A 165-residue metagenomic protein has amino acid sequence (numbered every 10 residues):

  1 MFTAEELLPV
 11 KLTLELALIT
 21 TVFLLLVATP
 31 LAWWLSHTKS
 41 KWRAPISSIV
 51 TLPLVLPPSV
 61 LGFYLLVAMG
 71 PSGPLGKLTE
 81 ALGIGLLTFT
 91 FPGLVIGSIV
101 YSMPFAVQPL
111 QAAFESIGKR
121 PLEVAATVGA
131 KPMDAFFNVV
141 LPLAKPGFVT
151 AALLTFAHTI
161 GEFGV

Functional and structural regions predicted by a protein language model:
T3-E115, D134, V139-F163: Membrane-water interface segments at the C-terminal ends of transmembrane alpha-helices in multi-pass inner-membrane
V10, L52, P121-V128: Short hydrophobic faces within alpha-helices
L122-A126, M133, F156: Anionic-ligand binding region
